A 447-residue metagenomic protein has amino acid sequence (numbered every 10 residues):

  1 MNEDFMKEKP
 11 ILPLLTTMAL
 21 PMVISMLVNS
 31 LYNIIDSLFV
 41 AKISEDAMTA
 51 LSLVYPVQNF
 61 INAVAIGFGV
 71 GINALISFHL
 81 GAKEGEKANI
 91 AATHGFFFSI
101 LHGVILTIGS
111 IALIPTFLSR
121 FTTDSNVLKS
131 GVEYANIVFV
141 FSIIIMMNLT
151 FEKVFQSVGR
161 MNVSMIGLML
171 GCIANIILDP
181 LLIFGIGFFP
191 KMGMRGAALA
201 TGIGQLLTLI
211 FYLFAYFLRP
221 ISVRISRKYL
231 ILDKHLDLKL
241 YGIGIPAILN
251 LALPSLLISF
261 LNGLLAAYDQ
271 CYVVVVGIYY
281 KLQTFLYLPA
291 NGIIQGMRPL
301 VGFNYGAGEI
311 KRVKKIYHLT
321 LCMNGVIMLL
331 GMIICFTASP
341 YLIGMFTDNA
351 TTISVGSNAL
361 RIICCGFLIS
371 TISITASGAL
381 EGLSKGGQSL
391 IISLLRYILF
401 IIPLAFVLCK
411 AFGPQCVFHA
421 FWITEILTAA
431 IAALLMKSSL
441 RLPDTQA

Functional and structural regions predicted by a protein language model:
M1-A19, I76-I143, F189-I245, V301-G366 (+1 more regions): Short alpha-helical transmembrane segments in multi-pass integral membrane proteins
E8, L12-L31, I35, V57-V64 (+6 more regions): Residue-level signal for short hydrophobic patches within transmembrane helices of multi-pass membrane transporters
T17-D36, I137, G171, G204-T208 (+4 more regions): Transmembrane helical elements of multi-pass membrane transporters/channels
L27, L31-T49, L118-S125, L181-M192 (+4 more regions): Helix-terminus/linker motif at the lipid-water interface of multi-pass membrane proteins
M48-I108, I145-S164, N262, V275-S339 (+1 more regions): Small-residue-rich hydrophobic transmembrane alpha-helices
F60-A63, T107, N175-P180, L209-L213 (+4 more regions): Hydrophobic transmembrane alpha-helices of multi-pass small-molecule transporters
G69, N73, V138-Q156, S164-C172 (+5 more regions): Short runs within selected transmembrane alpha-helices of multi-pass transporters and secretion channels
S110, K153, D179, I183 (+7 more regions): Structural signal for membrane-spanning alpha-helices in multi-pass inner-membrane proteins, emphasizing helix cores
